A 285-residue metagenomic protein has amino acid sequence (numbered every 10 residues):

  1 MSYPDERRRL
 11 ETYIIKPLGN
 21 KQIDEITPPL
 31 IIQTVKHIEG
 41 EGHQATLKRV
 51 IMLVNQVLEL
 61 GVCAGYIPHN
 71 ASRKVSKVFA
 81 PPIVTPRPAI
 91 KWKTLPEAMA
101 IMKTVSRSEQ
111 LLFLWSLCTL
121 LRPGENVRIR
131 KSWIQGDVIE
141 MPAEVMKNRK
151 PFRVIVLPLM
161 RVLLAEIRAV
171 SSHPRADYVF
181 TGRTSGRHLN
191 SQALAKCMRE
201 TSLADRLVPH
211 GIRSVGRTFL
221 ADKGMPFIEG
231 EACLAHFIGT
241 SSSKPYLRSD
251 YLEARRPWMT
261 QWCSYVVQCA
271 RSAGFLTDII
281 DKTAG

Functional and structural regions predicted by a protein language model:
M1-E41, V57: Basic/aromatic-enriched alpha-helical hairpins
S2, E6, T27, T46-L53 (+9 more regions): Hydrophobic (often cysteine-bearing) scaffold residues that line and stabilize catalytic clefts of nucleotide/cofactor
P28, R128, G136, R248: Phosphate-coordinating loops and pocket residues in cytosolic domains that bind phosphorylated ligands
I31, V54, N126, P209-G224 (+1 more regions): Short, basic/aromatic-rich helical patch in the C-terminal catalytic core of site-specific tyrosine
G40-N55, C63, I67-R128, M146-K147 (+4 more regions): Basic, Lys/Arg- and aromatic-enriched nucleic-acid-binding interface segment
R73-K74, D137-E144, V179-T181, V208-G211 (+2 more regions): Short functional hotspots where side chains directly engage DNA or cofactors
W92-P96, L157-D205, G211, G216 (+3 more regions): Active-site/catalytic core of tyrosine-dependent DNA strand-transfer enzymes
M146-K147, P158, V162, E166-P174 (+3 more regions): C-terminal secondary-structure termini that scaffold catalytic or DNA-interacting sites
